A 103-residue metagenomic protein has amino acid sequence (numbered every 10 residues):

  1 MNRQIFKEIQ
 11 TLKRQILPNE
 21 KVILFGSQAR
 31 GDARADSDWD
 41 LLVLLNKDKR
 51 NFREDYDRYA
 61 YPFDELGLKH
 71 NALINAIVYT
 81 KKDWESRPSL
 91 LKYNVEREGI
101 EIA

Functional and structural regions predicted by a protein language model:
M1-K21, A29-A35, N46-A103: Catalytic core of pol beta-like nucleotidyltransferases
W39-L44: Short beta-strand->loop micro-motif that forms the acidic, two-metal-ion catalytic signature in nucleotide-processing
